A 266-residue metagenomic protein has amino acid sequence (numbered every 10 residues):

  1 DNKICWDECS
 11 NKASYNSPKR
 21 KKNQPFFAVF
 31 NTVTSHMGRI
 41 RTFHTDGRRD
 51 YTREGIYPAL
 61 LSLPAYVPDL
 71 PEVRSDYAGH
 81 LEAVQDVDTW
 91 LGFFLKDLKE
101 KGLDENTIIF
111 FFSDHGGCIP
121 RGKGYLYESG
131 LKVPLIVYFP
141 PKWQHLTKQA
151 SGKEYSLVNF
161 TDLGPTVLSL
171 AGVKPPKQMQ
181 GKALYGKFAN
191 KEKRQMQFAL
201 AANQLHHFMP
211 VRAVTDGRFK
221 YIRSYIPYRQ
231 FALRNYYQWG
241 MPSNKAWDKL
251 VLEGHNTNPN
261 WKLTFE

Functional and structural regions predicted by a protein language model:
D1-A13: Accessory recognition modules or surfaces
N2-C5, E105-T107, S151-D216: Polar, surface-exposed loop/tail segments that function as active-site lids or cofactor/substrate-recognition elements
S10, H115-C118, N203-H206: Short beta->alpha connector loops
S17-F26, L126-E128, F188-E192, Q204-H206 (+2 more regions): A general structural signal for short secondary-structure junctions and capping/turn motifs
P18-T161, L168-Q178, Y228-E266: Active-site-proximal cap/lid insertion segments
V33, P140, A189, A202-L205 (+1 more regions): Residues that form or immediately flank small-molecule/cofactor binding pockets and catalytic motifs
V133, V211, G217, P227: Active-site neighborhoods of enzymes that stabilize oxyanions during catalysis
